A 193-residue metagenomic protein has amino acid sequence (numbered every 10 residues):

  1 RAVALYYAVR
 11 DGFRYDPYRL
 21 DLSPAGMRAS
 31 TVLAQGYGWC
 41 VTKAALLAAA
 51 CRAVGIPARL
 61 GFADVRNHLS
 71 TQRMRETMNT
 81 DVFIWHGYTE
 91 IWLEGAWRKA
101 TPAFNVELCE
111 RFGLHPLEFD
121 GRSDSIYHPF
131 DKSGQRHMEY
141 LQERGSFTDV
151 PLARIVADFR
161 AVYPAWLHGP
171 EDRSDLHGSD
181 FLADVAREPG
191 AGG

Functional and structural regions predicted by a protein language model:
R1-Q35: Secondary-structure boundary elements
L5, G36-F62, T89: Cysteine-centered nucleophilic/redox motifs
V9, C51, A58-L60, A100 (+1 more regions): Generic structural hydrophobic/aromatic packing signal, biased to beta-strands
Y18-S23, M27, A45-A48, R52-A53 (+2 more regions): Phosphate/nucleotide-binding catalytic core
S23-G26, A63, H68: Acidic helix-start/capping segments at beta-turn-to-alpha-helix junctions
V32, G36-W39, D81: Secondary-structure capping and boundary motifs in well-ordered enzyme cores
V65-G193: His-Asp-centered catalytic microenvironments across diverse enzyme cores, prominently the transglutaminase-like
